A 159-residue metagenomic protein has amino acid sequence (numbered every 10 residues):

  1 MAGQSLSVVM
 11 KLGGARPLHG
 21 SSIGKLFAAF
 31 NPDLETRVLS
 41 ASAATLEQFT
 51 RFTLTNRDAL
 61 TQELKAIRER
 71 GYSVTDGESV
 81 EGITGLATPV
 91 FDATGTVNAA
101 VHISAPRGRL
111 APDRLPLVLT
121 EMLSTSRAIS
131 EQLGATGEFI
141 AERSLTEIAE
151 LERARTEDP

Functional and structural regions predicted by a protein language model:
M1-A44: Amphipathic alpha-helical effector-binding/dimerization core of metabolite-sensing transcriptional regulators
A28-P32, L123-S130, G134: Short amphipathic alpha-helical signal-transduction/dimerization elements
A41-L46, E142-T146: Short linear capping/connector segments at secondary-structure termini
A43, L110-A111, E138: Sparse recognition of residues in long alpha-helices and their boundaries
F49-S126, L145: Extended hydrophobic
A135-P159: Signal-transducing coiled-coil/dimerization helices and immediately adjacent hinge/linker segments that couple sensory
